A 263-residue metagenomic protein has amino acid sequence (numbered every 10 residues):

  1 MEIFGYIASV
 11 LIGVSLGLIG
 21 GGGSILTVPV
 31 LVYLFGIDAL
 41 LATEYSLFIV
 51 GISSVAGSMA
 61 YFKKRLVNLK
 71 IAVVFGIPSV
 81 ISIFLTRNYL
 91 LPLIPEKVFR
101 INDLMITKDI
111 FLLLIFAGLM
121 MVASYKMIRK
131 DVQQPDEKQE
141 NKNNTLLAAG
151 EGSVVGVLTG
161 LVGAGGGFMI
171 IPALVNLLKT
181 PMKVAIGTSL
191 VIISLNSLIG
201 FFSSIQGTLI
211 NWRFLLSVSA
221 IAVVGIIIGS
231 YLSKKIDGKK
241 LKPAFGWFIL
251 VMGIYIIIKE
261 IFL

Functional and structural regions predicted by a protein language model:
M1-A8, I12, Y33, A60-V155 (+1 more regions): Juxtamembrane transmembrane-helix boundary motif
V10-G20, S153-V162: Transmembrane alpha-helix interface/packing and boundary motifs in multi-pass membrane proteins, characterized by
V14, V30, L34, S58-M59 (+5 more regions): Alpha-helical transmembrane segments of multipass membrane proteins
I19-A72: Juxtamembrane transmembrane-helix termini in multi-pass membrane transport proteins
G20, S24, D38, N68 (+3 more regions): A helix-boundary/kink motif common to multi-pass secondary transporters, especially Major Facilitator Superfamily
T27-L41, M169-V184: Interfacial segments of multi-pass membrane proteins
T145-F168, P172: Internal active-site segments that recognize and position negatively charged phosphoryl groups and nucleotide moieties
